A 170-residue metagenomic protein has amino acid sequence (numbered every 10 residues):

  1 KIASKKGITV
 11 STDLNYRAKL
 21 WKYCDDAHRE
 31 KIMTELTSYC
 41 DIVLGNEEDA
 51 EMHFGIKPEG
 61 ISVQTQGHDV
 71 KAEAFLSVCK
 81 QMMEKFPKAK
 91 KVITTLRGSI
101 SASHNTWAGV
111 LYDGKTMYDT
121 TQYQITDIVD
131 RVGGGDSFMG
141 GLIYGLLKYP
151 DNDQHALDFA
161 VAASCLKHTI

Functional and structural regions predicted by a protein language model:
K1: Conserved phosphate-binding/catalytic loop of the ribokinase/pfkB sugar-kinase fold
S4-T9, F86-K90: A short helix->loop->beta-strand "cap" motif at the edges of active sites that frequently abuts
K5, S38, T126-I128: Alpha-helical hydrophobic/aromatic positions enriched in membrane-embedded helices and signal peptides
V10-T12, L44: Hydrophobic beta-strand scaffold residues
R17-T116: Conserved phosphate/ATP/ADP-binding segment of small-molecule kinases
A102, Y118-I170: Conserved post-catalytic alpha-helical subdomain immediately downstream of the catalytic base and nucleotide-binding
